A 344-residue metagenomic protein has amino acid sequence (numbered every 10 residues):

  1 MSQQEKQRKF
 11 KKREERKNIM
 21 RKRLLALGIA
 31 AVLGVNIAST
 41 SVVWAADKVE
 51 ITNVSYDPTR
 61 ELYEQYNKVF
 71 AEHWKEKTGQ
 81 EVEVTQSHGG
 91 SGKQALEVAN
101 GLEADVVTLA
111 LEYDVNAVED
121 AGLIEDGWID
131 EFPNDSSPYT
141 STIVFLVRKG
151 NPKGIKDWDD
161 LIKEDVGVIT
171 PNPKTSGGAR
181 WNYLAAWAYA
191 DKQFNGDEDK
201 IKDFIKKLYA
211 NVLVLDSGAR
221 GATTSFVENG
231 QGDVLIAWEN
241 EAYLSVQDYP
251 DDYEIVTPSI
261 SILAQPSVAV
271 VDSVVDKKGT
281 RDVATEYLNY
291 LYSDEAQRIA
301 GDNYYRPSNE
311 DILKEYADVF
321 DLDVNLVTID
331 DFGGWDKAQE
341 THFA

Functional and structural regions predicted by a protein language model:
E5-I19: Short, Lys/Arg-enriched N-terminal segments with co-localized hydrophobic residues within the first ~10-30 amino acids
N18-G28, A38: Bacterial N-terminal signal peptides that target proteins for export
G34-V43: C-terminal segment of classical bacterial N-terminal signal peptides
W44-A121, E131-F132, W238: Early extracytoplasmic/lumenal segment of secretory-pathway proteins
G101-V107, D165-G167, E228-A237: Alpha-to-beta junction loops
E119-K192: A conserved helix-loop-strand patch within extracytoplasmic ligand-binding domains of the periplasmic binding
Q193-S259: Ligand-binding pocket segment of bilobal, Venus flytrap-like solute-binding proteins
V275-A344: Extracellular/periplasmic juxtamembrane helices and adjacent flexible linkers that interface with membrane partners
